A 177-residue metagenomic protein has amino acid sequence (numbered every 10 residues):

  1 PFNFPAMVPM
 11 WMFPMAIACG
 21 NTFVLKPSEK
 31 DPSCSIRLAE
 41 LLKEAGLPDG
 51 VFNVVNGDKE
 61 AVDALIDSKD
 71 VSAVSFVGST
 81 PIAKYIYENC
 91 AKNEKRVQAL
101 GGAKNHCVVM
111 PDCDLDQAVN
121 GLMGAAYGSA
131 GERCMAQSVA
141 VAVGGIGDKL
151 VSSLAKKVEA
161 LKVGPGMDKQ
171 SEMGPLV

Functional and structural regions predicted by a protein language model:
P1-D49, D116: Conserved small-residue-rich beta-alpha loop and adjacent elements that most often cradle the phosphate/pyrophosphate
F4, K30-S33, K59-A61, T80-I82 (+1 more regions): Short alpha-helical
F4-P5, K30-D31, V54, C107 (+2 more regions): Glycine-/small-residue-rich active-site loops that bind phosphorylated ligands and cofactors
G46, K69, A73, S79-V177: ALDH superfamily catalytic-core signature
N53-S72: A structured beta-alpha segment of the ubiquitous adenosine-cofactor-binding alpha/beta core
